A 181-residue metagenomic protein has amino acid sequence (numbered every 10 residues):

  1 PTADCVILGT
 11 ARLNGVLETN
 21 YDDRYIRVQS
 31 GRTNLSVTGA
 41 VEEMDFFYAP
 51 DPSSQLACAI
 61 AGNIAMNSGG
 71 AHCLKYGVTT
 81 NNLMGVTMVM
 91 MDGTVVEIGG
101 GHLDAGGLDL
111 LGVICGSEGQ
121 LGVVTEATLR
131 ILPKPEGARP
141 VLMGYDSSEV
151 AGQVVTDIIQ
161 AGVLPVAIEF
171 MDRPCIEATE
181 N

Functional and structural regions predicted by a protein language model:
P1-L8: Glycine-rich loop at the start of a catalytic domain that most often binds anionic cofactors/ligands
G9-T10, D51: Generic beta-sheet signal
R12, A167-N181: Terminal amphipathic helices with adjacent charged low-complexity linkers/tails
G15-T19, Y25-M171: FAD-binding subdomain of flavoenzyme oxidoreductases
